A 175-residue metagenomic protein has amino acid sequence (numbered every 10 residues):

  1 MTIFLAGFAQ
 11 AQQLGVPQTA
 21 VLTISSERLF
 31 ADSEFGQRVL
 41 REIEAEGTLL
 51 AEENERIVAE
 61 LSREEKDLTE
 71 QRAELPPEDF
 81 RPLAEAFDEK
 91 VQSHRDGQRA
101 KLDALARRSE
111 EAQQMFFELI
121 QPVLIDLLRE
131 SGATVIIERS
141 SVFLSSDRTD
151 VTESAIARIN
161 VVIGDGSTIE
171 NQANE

Functional and structural regions predicted by a protein language model:
M1-G7: Bacterial N-terminal signal peptides
A11-E175: Amphipathic, charged alpha-helical segments and their helix-to-coil junctions in extracytoplasmic/peripheral assemblies
